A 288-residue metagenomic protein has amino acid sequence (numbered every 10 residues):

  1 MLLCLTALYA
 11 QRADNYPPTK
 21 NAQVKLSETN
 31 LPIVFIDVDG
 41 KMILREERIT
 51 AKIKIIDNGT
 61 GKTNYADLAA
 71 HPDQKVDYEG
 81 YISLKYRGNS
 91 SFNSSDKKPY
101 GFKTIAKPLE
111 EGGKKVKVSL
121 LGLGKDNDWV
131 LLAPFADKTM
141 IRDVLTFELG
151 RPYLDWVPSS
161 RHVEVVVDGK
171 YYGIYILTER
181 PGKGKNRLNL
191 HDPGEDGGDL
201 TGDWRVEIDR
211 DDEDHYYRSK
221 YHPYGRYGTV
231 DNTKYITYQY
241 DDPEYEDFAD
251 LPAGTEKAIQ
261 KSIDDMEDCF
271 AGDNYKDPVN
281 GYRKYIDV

Functional and structural regions predicted by a protein language model:
L2-A10: Hydrophobic h-region of N-terminal signal peptides that target proteins for export in Gram-negative bacteria
A10-V288: Phosphate/dinucleotide-binding and metal-coordinating scaffold of catalytic cores in nucleotide-dependent enzymes
